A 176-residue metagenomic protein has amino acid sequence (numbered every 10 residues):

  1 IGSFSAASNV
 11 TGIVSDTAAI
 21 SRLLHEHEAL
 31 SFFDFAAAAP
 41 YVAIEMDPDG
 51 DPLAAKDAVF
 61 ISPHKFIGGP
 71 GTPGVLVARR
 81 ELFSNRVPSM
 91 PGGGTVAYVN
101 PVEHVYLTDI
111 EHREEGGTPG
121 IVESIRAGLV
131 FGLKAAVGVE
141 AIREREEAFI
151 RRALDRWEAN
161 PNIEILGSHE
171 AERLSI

Functional and structural regions predicted by a protein language model:
I1-I176: Pyridoxal 5′-phosphate
